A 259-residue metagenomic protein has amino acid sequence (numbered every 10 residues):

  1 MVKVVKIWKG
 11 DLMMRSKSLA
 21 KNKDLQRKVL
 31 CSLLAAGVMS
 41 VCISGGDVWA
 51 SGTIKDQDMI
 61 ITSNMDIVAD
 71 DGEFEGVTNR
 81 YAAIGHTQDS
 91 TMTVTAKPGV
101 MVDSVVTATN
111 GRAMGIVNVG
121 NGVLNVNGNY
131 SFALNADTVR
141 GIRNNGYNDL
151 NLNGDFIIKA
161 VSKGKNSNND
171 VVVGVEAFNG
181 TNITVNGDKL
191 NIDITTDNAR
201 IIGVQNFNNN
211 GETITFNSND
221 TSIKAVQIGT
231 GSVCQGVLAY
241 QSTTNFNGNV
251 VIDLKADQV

Functional and structural regions predicted by a protein language model:
M1-I43: Bacterial Sec-dependent N-terminal signal peptides
W49-V259: Surface-exposed loop/turn motifs in large extracellular/passenger domains
